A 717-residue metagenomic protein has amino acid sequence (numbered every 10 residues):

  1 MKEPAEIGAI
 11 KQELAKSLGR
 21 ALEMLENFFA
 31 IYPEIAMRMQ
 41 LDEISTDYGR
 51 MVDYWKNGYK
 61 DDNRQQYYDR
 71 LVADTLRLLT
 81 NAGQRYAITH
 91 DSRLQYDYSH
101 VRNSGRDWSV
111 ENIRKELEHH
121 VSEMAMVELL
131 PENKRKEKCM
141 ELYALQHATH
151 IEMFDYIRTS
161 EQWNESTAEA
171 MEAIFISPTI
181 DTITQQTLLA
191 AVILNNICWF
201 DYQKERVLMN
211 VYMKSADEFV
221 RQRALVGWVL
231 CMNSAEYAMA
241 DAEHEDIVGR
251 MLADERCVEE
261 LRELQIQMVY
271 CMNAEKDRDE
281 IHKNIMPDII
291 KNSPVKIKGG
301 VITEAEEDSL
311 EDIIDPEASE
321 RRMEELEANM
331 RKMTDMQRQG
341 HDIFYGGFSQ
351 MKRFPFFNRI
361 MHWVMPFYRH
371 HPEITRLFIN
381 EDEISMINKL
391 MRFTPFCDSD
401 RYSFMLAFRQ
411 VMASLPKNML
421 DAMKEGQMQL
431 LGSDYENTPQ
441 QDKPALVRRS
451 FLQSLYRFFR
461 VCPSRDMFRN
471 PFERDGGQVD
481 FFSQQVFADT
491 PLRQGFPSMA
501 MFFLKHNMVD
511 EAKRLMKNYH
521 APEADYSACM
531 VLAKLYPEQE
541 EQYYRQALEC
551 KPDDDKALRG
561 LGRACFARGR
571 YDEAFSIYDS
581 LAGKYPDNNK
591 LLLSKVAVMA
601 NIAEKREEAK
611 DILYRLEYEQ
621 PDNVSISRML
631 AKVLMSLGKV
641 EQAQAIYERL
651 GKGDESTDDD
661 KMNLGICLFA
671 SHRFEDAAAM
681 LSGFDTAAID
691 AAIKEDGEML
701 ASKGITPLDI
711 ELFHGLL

Functional and structural regions predicted by a protein language model:
P33, E523, P552, P586-D587 (+3 more regions): Short coil turns that delineate tetratricopeptide repeat
R223, Q494, E523, S527 (+4 more regions): Start-of-helix register in tetratricopeptide repeats
V229-D254, I666-A691: TPR/TPR-like (Sel1-like) alpha-helical repeat modules
H362-R563: Alpha-solenoid helical-repeat scaffolds
H506, L532-Q539, R568, I602-A603 (+2 more regions): Structural motif corresponding to the intra-repeat A-B loop/turn of tetratricopeptide repeats
N518-Y519, Q546-A547, S580-L581, R615-L616 (+2 more regions): Canonical positions in the second alpha-helix
S527, V531, G560, S594-K595 (+2 more regions): Canonical tetratricopeptide repeat
